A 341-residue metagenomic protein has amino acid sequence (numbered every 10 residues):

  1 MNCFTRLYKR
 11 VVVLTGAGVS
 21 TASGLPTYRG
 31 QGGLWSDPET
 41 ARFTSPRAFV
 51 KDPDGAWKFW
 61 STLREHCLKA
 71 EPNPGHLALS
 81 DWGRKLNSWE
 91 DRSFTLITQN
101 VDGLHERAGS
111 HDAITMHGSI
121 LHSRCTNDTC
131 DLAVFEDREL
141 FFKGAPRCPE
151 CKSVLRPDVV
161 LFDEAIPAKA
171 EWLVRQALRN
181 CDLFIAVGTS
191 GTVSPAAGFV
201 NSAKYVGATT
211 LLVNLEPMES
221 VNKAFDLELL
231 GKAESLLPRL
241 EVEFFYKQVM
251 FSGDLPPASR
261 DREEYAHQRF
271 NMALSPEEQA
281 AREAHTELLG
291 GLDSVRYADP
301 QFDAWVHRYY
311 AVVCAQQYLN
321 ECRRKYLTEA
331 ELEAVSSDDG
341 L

Functional and structural regions predicted by a protein language model:
M1-L341: Conserved catalytic core of sirtuin-type NAD+-dependent deacylases
